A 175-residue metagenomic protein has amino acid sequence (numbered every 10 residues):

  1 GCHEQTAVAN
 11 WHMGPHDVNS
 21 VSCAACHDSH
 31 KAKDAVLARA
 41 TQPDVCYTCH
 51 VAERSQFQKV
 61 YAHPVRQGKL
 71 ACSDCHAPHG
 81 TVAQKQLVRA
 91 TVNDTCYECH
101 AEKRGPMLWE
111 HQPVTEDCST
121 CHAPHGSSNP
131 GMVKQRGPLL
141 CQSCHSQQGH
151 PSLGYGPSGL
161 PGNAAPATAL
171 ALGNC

Functional and structural regions predicted by a protein language model:
G1-C175: Inter-heme linker and motif-flanking segments adjacent to c-type heme-binding CXXCH motifs in c-type cytochromes
